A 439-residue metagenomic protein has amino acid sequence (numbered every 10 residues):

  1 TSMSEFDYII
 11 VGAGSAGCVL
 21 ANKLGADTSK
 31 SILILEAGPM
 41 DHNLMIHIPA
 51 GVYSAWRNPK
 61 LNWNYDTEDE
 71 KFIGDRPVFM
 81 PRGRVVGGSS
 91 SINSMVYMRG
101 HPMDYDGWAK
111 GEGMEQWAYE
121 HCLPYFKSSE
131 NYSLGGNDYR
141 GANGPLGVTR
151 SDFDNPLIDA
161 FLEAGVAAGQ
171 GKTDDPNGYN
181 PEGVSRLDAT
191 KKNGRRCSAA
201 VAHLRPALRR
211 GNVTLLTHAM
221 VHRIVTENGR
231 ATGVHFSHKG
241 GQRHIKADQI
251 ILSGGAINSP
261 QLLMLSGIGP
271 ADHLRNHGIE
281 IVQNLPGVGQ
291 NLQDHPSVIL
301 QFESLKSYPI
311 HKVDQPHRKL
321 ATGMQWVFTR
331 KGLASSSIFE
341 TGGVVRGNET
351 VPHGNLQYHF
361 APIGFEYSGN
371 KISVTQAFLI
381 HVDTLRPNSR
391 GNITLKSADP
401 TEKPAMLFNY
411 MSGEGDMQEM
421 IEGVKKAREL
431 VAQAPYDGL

Functional and structural regions predicted by a protein language model:
S2-S128, V282-L285, H295-S304: N-terminal glycine-rich phosphate/pyrophosphate-binding loop and immediately adjacent elements
C18, G194, E349-T350: Aromatic-residue-lined binding/catalytic grooves and analogous aromatic/hydrophobic interfacial grooves in multimeric
A21, G25, Y105-A109, L123-K127 (+5 more regions): Non-transmembrane alpha-helical segments in soluble domains of secreted/periplasmic/extracellular proteins
S31, G38-N43, I224, G233-G323 (+1 more regions): Glycine-rich loop(s) and the adjacent beta-strand/alpha-helix scaffold that form part
P49-G51, D66, L187, K191 (+4 more regions): A glycine-rich dinucleotide-binding beta-alpha-beta segment and adjacent secondary-structure elements that constitute
K110-A231, H235-S237, I299-G323: Conserved redox-cofactor binding core of oxidoreductases
Q301-I421, K425: FAD cofactor-binding and catalytic pocket of flavoenzymes
